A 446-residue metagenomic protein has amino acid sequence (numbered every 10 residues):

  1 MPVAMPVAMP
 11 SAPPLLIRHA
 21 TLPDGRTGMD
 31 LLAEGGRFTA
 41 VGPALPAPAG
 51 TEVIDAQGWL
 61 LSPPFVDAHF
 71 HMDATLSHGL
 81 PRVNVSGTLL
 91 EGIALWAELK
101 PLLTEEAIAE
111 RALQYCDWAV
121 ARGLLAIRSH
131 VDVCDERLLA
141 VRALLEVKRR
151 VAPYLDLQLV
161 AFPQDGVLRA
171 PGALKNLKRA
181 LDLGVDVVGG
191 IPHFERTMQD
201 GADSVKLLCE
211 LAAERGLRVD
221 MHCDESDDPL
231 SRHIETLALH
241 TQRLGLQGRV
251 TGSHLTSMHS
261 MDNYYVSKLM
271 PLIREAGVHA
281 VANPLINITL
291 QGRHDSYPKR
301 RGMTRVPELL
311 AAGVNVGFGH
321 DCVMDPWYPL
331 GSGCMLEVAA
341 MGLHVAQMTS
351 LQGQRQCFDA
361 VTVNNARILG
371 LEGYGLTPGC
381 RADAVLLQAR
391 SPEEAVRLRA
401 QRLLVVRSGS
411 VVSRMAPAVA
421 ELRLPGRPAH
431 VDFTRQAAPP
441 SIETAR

Functional and structural regions predicted by a protein language model:
M1-T39, A44, R355-R446: Active-site microenvironment of metallo-dependent hydrolases
A12-R18, A47-G87, L113: Replace "His-x-His-based motif
A20, G36, G58, H69 (+11 more regions): Divalent metal-coordination and catalytic microenvironments
L76-I108, G184-V187, L208, H233-T251 (+3 more regions): Active-site gating loops and adjacent loop-to-helix segments of metal-dependent hydrolytic enzymes
H78-H130, L138-R150, K175-D182: Alpha-helical scaffold segments that flank or form the walls of functional sites
L95-E110, V160-P171, P192-Q199: Active-site mouth loops of central-metabolism enzymes
L139-P153, A170-H279, D295-F318, Y374: Histidine/acidic residue-rich metal-binding segments in metalloenzymes
R218, L239-V250, I286-L290, R300-L387: His/Asp/Glu-enriched, well-ordered alpha-helical/loop segment that forms or immediately abuts the divalent-metal
